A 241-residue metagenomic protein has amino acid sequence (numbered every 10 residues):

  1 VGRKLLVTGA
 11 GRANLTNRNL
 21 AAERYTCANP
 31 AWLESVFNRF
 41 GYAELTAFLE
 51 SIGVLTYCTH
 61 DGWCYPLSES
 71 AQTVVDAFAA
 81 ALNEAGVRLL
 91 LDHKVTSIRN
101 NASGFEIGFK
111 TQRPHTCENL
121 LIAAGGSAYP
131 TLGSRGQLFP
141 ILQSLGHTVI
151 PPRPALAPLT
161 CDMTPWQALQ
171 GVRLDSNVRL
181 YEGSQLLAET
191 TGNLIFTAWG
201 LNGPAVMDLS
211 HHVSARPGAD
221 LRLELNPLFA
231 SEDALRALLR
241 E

Functional and structural regions predicted by a protein language model:
V1, L6-V7, T16-A22, T148-P151 (+1 more regions): An anion/pyrophosphate-binding glycine-rich loop and adjacent beta-alpha core in soluble alpha-beta enzymes
A10-C58: Glycine-rich active-site loop/strand segments that organize a redox cofactor
L33-G41, H60-A80, L90, Y129-S134 (+1 more regions): Short beta-strand to alpha-helix junction loop
S51-A80, E84, E189, P204 (+1 more regions): Mobile, glycine/GP-rich and aromatic-enriched active-site lid/loop segments adjacent to catalytic centers
L82-V95, P152: A conserved beta-strand/loop element that lines the FAD pocket in flavoprotein oxidoreductases
L91-G104, A157: A conserved short coil-to-beta-strand element within the FAD-binding core of flavoproteins
V95, P114-S134, I141-Q143, N193-N202 (+1 more regions): Short hydrophobic core segments
K110-Q112: Glycine-centered tight beta-turn/hairpin loop motif at sheet-sheet or coil-to-beta transitions
